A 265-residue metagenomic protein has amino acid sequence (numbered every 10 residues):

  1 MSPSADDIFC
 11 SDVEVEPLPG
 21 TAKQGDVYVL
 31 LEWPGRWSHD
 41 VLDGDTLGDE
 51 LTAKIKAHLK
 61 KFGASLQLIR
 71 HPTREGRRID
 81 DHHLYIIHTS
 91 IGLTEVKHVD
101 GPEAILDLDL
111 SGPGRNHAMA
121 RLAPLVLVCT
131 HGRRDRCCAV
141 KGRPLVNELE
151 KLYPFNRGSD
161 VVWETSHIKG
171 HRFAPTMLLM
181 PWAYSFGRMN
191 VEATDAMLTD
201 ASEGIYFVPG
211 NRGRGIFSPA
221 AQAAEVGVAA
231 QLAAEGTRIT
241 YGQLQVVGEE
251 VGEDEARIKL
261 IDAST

Functional and structural regions predicted by a protein language model:
M1-T265: Histidine/cysteine-enriched polar flanking segments
